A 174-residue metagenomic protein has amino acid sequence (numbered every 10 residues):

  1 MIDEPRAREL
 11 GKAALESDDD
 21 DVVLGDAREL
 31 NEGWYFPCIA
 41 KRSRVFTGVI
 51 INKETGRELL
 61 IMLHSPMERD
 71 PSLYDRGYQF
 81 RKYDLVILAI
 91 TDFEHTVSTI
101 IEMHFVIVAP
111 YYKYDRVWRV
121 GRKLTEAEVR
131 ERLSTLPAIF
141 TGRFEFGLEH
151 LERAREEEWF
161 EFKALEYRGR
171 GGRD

Functional and structural regions predicted by a protein language model:
M1-V22: Short, non-transmembrane alpha-helical segments in secretory-pathway proteins
K12, E16, I61, S134-T135: Charged, amphipathic alpha-helical interaction segments
D18-E54, E58: Exposed beta-strand-loop-beta-strand "reactive/processing" segments of non-cytosolic proteins
R42, L63-E68, I139-T141: A short acidic/small-residue loop/turn micro-motif
N52-Y78: A short, surface-exposed interaction/processing loop segment used at functional sites
R76-D174: Short, amphipathic alpha-helical interaction segments embedded in low-complexity terminal/linker regions of eukaryotic
